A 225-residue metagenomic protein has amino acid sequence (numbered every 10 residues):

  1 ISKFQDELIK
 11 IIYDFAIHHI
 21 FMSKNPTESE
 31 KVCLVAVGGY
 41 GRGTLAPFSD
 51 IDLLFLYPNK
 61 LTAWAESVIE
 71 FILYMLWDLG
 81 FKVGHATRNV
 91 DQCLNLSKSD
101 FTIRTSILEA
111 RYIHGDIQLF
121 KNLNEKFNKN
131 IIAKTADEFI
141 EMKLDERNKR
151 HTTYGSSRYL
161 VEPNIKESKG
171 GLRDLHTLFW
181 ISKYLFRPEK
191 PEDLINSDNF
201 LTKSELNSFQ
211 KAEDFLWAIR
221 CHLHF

Functional and structural regions predicted by a protein language model:
I1-F225: A nucleotide- and high-energy phosphate-metabolite-utilizing enzyme signature
